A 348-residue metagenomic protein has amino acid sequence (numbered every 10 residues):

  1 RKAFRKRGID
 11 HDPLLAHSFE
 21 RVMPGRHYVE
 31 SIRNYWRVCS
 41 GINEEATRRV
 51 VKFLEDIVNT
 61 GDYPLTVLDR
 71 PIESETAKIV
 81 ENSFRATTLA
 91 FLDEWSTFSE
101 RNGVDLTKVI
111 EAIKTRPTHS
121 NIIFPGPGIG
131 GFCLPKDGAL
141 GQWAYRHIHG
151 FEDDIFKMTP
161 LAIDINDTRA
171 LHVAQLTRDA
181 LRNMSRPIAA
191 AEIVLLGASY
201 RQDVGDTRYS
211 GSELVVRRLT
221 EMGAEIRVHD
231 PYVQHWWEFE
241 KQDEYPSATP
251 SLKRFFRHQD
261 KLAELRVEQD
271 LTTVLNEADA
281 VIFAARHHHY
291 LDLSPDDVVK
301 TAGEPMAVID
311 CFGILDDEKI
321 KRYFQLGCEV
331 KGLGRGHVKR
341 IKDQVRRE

Functional and structural regions predicted by a protein language model:
R1-E348: Structural/interface elements that position substrates and couple domains in central-metabolism enzymes
